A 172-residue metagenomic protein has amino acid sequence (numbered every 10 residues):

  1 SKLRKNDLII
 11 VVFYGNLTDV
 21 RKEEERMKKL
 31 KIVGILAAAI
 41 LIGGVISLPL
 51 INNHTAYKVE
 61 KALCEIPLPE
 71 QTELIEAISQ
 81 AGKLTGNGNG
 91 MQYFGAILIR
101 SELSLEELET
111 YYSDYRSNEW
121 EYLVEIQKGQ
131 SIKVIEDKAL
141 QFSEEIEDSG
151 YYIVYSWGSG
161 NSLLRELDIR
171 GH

Functional and structural regions predicted by a protein language model:
S1-R26: Short, Lys/Arg-enriched N-terminal segments with co-localized hydrophobic residues within the first ~10-30 amino acids
K28-A96, R100-H172: An acidic-aromatic pocket/loop used at catalytic or ligand-binding sites
